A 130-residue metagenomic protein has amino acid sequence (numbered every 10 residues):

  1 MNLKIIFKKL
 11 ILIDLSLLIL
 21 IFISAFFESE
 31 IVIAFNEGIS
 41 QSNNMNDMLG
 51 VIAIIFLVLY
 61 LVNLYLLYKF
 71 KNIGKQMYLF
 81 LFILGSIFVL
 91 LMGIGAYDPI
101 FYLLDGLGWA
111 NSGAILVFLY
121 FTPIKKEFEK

Functional and structural regions predicted by a protein language model:
M1-K130: Topology signature of small-to-medium multi-pass alpha-helical membrane proteins
